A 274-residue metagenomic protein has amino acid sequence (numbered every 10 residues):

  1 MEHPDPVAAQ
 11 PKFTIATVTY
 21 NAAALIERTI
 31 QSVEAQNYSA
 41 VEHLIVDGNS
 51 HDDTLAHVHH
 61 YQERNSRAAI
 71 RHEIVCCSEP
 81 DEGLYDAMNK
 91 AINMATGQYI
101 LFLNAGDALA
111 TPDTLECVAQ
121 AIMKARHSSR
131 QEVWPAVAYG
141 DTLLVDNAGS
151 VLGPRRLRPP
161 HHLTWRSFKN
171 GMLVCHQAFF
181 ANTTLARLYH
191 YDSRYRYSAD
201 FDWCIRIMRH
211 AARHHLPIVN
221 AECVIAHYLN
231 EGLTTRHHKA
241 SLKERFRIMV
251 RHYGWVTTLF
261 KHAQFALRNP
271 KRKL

Functional and structural regions predicted by a protein language model:
M1-A35: N-proximal low-complexity "stem/linker" segments adjacent to membrane-targeting elements
P11-T14, E42, D202: Cell-envelope/extracellular polymer assembly enzymes that use nucleotide-activated donors
S39, D47-A56: A conserved acidic beta->alpha catalytic loop
D53, D86, D107-A125: Acidic donor-binding/catalytic loop of UDP-sugar-dependent glycosyltransferases, especially processive GT2
C77-A95: Glycine-rich, basic loop-to-helix element that forms the pyrophosphate-binding segment of sugar-nucleotide handling
I100: Short aromatic/hydrophobic "clamp" motif used to bind/position activated sugar donors
A138-S150: Short beta-strand-to-loop element that shapes/binds the nucleotide-sugar donor at the catalytic cleft/hinge
G140, P154-A240: Conserved nucleotide-sugar donor-binding catalytic segment
